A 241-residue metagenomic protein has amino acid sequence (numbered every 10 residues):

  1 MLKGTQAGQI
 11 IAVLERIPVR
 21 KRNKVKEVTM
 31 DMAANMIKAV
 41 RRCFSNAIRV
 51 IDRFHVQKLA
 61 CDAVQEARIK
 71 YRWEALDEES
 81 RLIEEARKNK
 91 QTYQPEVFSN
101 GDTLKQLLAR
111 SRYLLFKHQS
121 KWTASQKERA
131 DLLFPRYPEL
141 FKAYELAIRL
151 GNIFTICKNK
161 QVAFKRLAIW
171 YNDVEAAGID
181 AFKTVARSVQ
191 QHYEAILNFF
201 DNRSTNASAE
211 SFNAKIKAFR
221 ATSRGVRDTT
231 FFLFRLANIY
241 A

Functional and structural regions predicted by a protein language model:
M1-G8: Glycine-rich phosphate-binding "P-loop"
L2, M32, D52: Small/polar loops that bind or transfer phosphate-bearing groups
G4, V56-K58, E66, D201-N202: Generic structural "secondary-structure junction" signal
I11-E15, R20-S45, K58, D77-A241: Acidic/histidine-rich catalytic cores and adjacent linkers of DNA breakage/strand-transfer/modification proteins
N46-D62: Inter-helix linker motif
A47-I48, Y71-A75: Short, polar/flexible loop-turn hinges at active-site or ligand-entry regions and domain interfaces
C61-W73: Short, surface-exposed amphipathic charged segments that create phosphate/polyanion-binding patches used for binding
